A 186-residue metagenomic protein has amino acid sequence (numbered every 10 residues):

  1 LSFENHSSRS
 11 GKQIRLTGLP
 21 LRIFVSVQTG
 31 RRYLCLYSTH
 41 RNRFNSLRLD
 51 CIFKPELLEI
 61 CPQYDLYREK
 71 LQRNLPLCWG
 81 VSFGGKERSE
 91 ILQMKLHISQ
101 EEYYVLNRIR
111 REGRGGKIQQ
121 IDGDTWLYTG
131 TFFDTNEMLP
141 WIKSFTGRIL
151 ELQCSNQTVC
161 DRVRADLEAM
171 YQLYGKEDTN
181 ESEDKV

Functional and structural regions predicted by a protein language model:
L1-Q93, T179-K185: Core beta-strand-centered patch of the WYL/Sm-like small regulatory domain
R73-V186: Polybasic (Lys/Arg-rich)
